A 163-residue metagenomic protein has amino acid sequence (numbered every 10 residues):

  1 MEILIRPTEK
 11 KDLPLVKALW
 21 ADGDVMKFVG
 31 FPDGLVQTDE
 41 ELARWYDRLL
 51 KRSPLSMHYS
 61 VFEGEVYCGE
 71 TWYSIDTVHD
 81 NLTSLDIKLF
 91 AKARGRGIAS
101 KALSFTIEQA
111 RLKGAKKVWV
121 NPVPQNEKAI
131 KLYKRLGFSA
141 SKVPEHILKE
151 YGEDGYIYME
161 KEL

Functional and structural regions predicted by a protein language model:
M1-D39, A43-R44: A short, well-structured alpha-helix characteristic of acyl/acetyltransferase catalytic modules
T8, L89, P122: Hydrophobic adenine-recognition pocket in adenosine-nucleotide-binding enzymes
L15, S84, K88, K101 (+2 more regions): Amphipathic alpha-helical recognition patches that constitute DNA-binding helices
L35-K92, Q109, E162-L163: Acetyl-CoA-dependent GNAT
V78, K101-K117: Conserved acyl-CoA
T83, K116, V123-E127, S139 (+1 more regions): C-terminal "cap" of GNAT-fold acetyltransferases
G95-E108, K131-R135: Conserved acetyl-CoA-binding loop-helix of GNAT-fold acetyltransferases
